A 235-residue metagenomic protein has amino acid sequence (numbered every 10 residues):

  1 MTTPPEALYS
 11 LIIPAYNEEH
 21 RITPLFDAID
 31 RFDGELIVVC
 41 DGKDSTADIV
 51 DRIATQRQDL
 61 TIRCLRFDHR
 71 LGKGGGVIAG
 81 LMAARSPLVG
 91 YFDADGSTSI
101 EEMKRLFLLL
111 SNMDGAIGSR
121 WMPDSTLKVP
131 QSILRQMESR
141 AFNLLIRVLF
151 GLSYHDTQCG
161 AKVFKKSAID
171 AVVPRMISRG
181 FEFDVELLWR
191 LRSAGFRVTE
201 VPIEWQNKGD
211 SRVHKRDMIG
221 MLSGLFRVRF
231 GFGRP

Functional and structural regions predicted by a protein language model:
M1-L8, P14, H20, L144 (+2 more regions): Hydrophobic helical membrane-anchoring modules
E18-R21, G42, K73: Donor nucleotide-sugar binding loop of glycosyltransferases
E18-R31: Short, well-formed alpha-helical segments that are part of the catalytic scaffolds of diverse glycosyltransferases
F26, G34-K43, R63-F67: Short beta-strand/loop segment that forms part of the nucleotide-sugar
R31, T55-T61: Short helix-capping segments at alpha-helix termini
C40-I49, G96: A conserved acidic beta->alpha catalytic loop
F67-A83, L88, I100-F181, K208-R216 (+2 more regions): Acceptor/aglycone-binding surface of glycosyltransferases and processive sugar-polymer synthases
